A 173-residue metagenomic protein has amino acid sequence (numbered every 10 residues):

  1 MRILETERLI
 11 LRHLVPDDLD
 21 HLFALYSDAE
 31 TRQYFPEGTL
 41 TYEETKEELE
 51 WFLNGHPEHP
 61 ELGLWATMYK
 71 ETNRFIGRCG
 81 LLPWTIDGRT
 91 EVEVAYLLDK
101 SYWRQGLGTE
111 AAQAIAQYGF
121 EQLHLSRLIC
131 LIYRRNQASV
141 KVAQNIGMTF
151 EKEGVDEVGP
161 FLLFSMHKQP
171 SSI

Functional and structural regions predicted by a protein language model:
M1-Q33, E50, L62-I173: Acyl-donor (CoA/ACP) binding surface of acyl/acetyltransferases
R32-L40: A short gly/proline-enriched turn/hairpin at secondary-structure junctions
T41-P60: Active-site rim helix/loop that mediates acceptor-substrate recognition in acyltransferases
